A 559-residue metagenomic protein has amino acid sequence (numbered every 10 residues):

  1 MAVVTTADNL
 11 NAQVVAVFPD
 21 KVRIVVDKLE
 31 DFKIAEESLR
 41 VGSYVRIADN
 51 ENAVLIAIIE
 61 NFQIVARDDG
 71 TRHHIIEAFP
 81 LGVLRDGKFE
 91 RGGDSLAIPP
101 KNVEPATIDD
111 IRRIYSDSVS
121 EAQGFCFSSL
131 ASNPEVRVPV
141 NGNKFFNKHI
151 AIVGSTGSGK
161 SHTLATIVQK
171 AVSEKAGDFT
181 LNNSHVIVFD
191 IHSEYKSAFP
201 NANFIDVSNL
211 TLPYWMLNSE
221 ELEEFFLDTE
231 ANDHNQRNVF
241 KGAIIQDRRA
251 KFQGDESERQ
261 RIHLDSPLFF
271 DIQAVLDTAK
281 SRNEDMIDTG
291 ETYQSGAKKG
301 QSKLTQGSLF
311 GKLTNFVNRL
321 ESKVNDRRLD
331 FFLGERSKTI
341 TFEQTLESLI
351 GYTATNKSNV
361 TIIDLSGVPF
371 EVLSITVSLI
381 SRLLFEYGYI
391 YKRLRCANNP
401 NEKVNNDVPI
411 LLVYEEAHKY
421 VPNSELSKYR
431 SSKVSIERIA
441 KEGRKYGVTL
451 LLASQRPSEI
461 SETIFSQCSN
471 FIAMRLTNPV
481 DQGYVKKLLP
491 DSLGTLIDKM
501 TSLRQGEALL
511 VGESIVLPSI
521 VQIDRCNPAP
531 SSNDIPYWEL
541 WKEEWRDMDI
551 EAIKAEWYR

Functional and structural regions predicted by a protein language model:
M1-G154, H162, N406-V408, S424: Basic- and hydrophobic-enriched, low-structure N-terminal and domain-boundary segments that flank ATP-binding catalytic
G124-L212, E462, L510, W541: Glycine-rich phosphate-binding loop of nucleotide-binding enzymes
S155-K175, S378-I390, K433-V434, I439: P-loop NTPase nucleotide-binding module
F189, Y414, A453-S454: Hydrophobic residues in beta-strands of the RecA-like P-loop NTPase core, especially within AAA+ ATPase
S193-F199, N203, E224-S435: P-loop NTPase motor domains
D228, E437-Q522: Conserved ATP-driven motor cores of ASCE-family P-loop NTPases powering translocation/secretion/packaging/pilus
R237-L264, D498-P528: Conserved AAA+ ATPase small/helical "lid" subdomain
Q505-R559: Conserved P-loop NTPase motor module
